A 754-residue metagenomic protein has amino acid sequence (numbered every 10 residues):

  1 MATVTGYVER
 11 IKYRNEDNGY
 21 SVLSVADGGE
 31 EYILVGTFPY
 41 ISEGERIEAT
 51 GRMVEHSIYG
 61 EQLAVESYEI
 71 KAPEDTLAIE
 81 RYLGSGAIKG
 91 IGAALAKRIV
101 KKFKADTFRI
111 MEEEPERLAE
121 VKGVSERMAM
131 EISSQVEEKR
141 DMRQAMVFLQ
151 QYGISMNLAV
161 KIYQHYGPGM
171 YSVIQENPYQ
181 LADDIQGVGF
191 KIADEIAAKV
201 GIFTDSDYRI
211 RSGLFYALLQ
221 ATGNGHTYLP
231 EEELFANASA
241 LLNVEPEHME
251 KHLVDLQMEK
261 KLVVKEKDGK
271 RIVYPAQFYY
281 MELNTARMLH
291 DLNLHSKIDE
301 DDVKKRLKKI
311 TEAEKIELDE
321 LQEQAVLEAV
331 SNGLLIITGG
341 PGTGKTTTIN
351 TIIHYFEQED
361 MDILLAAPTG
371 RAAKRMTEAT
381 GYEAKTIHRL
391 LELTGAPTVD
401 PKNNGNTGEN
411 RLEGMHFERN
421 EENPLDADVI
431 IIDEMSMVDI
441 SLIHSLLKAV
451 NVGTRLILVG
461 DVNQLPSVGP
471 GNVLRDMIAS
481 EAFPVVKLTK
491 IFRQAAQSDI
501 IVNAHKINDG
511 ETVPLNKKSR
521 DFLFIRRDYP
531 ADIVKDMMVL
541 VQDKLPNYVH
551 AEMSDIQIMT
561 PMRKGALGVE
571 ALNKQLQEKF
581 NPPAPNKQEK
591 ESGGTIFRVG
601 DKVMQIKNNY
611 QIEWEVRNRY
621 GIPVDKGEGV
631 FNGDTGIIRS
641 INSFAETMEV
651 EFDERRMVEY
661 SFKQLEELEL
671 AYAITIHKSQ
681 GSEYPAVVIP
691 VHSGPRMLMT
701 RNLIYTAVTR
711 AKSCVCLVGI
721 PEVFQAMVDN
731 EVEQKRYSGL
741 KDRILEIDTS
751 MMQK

Functional and structural regions predicted by a protein language model:
M1-I298, D302: Accessory, non-ATPase domains that flank or precede helicase/AAA+ motor cores in DNA-metabolism machines
E247, D268-V429, I478, P484-R493 (+1 more regions): ASCE P-loop NTPase motor cores of helicases and related translocases
L335-T338, I457, Q557: Short hydrophobic/aromatic beta-strand immediately N-terminal to the Walker A/P-loop
D362, D426-V429, G453-I457, C714: Loop/turn-to-beta-strand initiation segments
E434, G460: Walker B catalytic acidic pair
I440-T454, N472-M477: Short, conserved "post-DEAD/DEAH" coupling segment immediately C-terminal to helicase motif II within the SF2/RecA-like
V462-E628: Conserved helicase motor core of P-loop NTPases
D625, N632-K754: C-terminal accessory regions
